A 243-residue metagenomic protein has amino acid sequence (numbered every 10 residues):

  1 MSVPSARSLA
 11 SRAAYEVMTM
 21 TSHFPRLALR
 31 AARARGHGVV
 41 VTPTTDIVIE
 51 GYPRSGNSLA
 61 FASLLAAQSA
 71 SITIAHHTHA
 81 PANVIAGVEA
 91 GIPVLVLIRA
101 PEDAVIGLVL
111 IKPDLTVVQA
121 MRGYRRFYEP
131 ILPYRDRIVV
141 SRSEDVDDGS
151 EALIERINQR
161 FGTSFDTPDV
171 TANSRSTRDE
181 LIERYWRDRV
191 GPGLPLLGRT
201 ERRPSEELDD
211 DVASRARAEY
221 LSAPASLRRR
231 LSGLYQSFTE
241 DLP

Functional and structural regions predicted by a protein language model:
M1-D46, F165-P243: PAPS-dependent sulfotransferases, especially Golgi type II membrane carbohydrate sulfotransferases
A28-R33, H77-H79, M121-Y124: Short amphipathic alpha-helical surface micro-motifs
E50-G51: The Walker A (P-loop) glycine that initiates the GxxxxGKT/S ATP-binding motif of P-loop NTPases
R54: Walker A (P-loop) phosphate-binding loop of P-loop NTPases
N57-A70: A conserved segment at the C-terminal end of the G1
L64, I131, L208-D209: Structural element of the ATP-grasp superfamily
S71, A80-R202: PAPS-dependent sulfotransferase catalytic domain
T73-A75: Acidic, His- and aromatic-enriched active-site or binding-groove loops in soluble protein domains that engage sugars
